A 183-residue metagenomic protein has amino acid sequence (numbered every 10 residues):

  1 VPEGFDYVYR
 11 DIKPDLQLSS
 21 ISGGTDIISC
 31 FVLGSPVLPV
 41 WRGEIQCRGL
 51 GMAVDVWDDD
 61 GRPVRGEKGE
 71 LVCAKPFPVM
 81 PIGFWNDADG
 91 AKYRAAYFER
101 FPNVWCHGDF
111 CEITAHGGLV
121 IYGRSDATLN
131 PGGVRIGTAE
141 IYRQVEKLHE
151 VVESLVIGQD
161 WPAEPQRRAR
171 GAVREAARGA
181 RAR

Functional and structural regions predicted by a protein language model:
V1-W41, A53, D60-G61, I82 (+1 more regions): Gly/Ser/Thr-rich phosphate-binding loop
P2, A53-K75, M80-N86, A115-H116 (+1 more regions): Conserved beta-loop-beta connector loops within the AMP-binding
D15, G51, V151-E153: A generic structural signal for alpha->beta connector loops
I21, W57, I157-Q159: Conserved beta-strand termini and adjacent loop/short-helix elements that scaffold enzyme active sites in alpha/beta
R42-R48, R100-N103: Short Gly/Pro-enriched turn/cap motifs at secondary-structure boundaries
E44-Q46, P63-V64, P162-A163: Replace "in large, NTP-powered and nucleic-acid-processing enzymes" with "in large, NTP-powered factors and other
C47-A53, R124: A short, compositionally biased
F77, I82, G90-A95, N103 (+1 more regions): AMP-binding/adenylate-forming catalytic core of the ANL superfamily
